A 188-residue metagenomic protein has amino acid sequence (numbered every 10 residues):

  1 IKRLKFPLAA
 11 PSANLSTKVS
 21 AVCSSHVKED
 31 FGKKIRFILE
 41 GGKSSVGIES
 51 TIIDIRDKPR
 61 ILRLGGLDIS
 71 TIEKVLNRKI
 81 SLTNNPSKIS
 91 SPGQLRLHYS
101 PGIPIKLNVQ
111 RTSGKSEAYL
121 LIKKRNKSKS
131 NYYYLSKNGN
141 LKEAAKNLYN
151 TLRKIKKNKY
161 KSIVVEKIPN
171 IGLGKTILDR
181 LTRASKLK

Functional and structural regions predicted by a protein language model:
I1-K188: Active-site-adjacent structural elements in enzyme catalytic cores
